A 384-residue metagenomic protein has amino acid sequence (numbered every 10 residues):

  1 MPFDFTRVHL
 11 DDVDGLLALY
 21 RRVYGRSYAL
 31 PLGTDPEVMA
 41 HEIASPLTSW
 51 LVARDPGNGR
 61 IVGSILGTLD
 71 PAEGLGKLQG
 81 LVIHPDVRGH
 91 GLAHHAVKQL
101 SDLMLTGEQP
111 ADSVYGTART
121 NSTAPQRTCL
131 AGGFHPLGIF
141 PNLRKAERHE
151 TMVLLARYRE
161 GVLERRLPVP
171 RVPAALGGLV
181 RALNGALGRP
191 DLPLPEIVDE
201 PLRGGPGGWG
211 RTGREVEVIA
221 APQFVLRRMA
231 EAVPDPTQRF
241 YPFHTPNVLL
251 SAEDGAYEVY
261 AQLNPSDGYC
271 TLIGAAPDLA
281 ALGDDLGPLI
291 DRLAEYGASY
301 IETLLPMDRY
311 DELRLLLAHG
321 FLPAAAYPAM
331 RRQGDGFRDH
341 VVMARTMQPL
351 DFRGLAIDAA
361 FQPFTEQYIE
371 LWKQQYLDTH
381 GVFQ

Functional and structural regions predicted by a protein language model:
M1-T34, V52-D55, V153, G161 (+3 more regions): Short amphipathic alpha-helix that is part of the acyltransferase structural core
L17-P85, P234-Y269, A275-A276: A conserved beta-strand-loop-helix scaffold within acyl/acetyltransferase catalytic domains
I83, G89-L105, V114, R127 (+2 more regions): Conserved acetyl-CoA-binding loop-helix of GNAT-fold acetyltransferases
H84-R88, R119, P277, P306: Residue-level recognition of the GNAT/N-acetyltransferase active site
M104-R119, E295-L305: Conserved GNAT acetyl-CoA-binding A-motif
Y115-T117, G133-M152, L322-D335: Conserved catalytic-core motifs of GNAT/GCN5-like acyltransferases
R144-A174, A186, R332-F364: C-terminal "cap" of GNAT-fold acetyltransferases
D191-L304: Non-catalytic interaction/regulatory modules that flank or connect domains
